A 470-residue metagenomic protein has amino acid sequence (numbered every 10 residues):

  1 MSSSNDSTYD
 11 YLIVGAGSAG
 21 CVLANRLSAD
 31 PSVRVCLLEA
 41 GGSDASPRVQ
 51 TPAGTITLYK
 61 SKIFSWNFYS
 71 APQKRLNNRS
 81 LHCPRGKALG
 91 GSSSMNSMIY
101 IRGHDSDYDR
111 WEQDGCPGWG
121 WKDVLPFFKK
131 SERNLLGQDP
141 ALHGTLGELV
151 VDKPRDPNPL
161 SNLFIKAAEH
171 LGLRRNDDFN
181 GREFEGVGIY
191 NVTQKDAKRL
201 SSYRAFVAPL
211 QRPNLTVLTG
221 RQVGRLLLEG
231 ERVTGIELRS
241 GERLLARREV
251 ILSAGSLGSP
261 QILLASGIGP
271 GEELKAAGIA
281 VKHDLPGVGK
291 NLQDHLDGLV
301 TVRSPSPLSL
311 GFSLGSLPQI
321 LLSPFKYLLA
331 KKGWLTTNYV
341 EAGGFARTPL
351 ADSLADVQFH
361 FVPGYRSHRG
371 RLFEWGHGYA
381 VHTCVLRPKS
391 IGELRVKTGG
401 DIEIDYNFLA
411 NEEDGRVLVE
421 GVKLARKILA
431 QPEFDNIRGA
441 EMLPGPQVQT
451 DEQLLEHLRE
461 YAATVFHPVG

Functional and structural regions predicted by a protein language model:
S2-K130, E237, D284-L285, H295-S304: N-terminal glycine-rich phosphate/pyrophosphate-binding loop and immediately adjacent elements
D30-R34, G41-A45, F127, L226 (+3 more regions): Glycine-rich loop(s) and the adjacent beta-strand/alpha-helix scaffold that form part
S43, K282, A346-S353, E413-I437: Flavin-binding catalytic cores
P52-I56, N67-Y69, V187-K195, L218-E229 (+3 more regions): A glycine-rich dinucleotide-binding beta-alpha-beta segment and adjacent secondary-structure elements that constitute
E112-V233, L299-L321, G445, Q453-H457 (+1 more regions): Conserved redox-cofactor binding core of oxidoreductases
G137-P140, G172-R175, A280, K427-E441: Surface-exposed helix-capping loop/turn segments at secondary-structure junctions
T301-V419, E452, E456-G470: FAD cofactor-binding and catalytic pocket of flavoenzymes
